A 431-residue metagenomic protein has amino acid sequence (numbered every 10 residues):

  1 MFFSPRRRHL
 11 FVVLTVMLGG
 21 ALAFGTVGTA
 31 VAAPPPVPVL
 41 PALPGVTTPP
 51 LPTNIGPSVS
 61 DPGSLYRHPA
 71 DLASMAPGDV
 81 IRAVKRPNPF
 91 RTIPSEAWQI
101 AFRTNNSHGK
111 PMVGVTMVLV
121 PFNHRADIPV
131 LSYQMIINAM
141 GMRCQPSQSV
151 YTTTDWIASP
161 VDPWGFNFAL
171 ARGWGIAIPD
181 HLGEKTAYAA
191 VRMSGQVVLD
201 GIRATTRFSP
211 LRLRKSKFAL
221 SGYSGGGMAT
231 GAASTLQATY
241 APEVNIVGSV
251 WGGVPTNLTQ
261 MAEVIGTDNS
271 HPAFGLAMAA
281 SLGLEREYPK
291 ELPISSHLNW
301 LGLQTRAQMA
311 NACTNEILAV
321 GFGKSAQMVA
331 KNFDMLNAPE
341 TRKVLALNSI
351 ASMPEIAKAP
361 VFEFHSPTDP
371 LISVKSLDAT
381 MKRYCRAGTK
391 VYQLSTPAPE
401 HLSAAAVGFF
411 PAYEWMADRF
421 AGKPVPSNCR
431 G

Functional and structural regions predicted by a protein language model:
M1-A33: Secretory targeting and sorting signals
A32-R125: Catalytic-loop region of hydrolases
P44-S64, H68-D71, P255-P354: Accessory cap/linker subdomain of secreted extracellular hydrolases
M117-V118, D127-A139, R143-Y151, S249: Short beta-strand element of the alpha/beta-hydrolase
V161-G165, Y188-P210: Alpha/beta-hydrolase active-site loop
R203-F274: Primarily recognizes the serine-hydrolase "nucleophile elbow" in alpha/beta-hydrolase and SGNH/GDSL folds
F333, N337-V344, N348-A351, T368-L371 (+1 more regions): C-terminal catalytic histidine-bearing segment of alpha/beta-hydrolase fold enzymes
A357, F362-D369: Short beta-strand/loop motif that positions the catalytic acidic residue of the alpha/beta-hydrolase fold
